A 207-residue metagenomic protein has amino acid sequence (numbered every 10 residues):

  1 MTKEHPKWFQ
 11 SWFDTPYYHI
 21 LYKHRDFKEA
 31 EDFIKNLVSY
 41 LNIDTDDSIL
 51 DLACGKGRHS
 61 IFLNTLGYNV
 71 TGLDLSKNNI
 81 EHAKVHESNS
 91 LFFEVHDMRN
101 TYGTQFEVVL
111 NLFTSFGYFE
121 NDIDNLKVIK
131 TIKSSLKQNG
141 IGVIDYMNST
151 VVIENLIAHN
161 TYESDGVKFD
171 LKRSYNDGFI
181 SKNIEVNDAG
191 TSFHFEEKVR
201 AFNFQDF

Functional and structural regions predicted by a protein language model:
M1-D44: Conserved class I S-adenosyl-L-methionine
D47: Nucleotide donor/acceptor-binding cores
L50-N100: Class I SAM-dependent methyltransferase SAM/SAH-binding core
R99-V109: A short acidic, Gly/Pro-enriched loop at the edge of an enzyme's catalytic core that lines a small-molecule cofactor
E107-I123: A short SAM/SAH-binding and catalytic strip from SAM-dependent methyltransferases
L126-Q138: A short glycine-rich, Lys/Arg-flanked "PGG" loop and its adjoining helix->strand segment in the class I
V143-D206: SAM-dependent methyltransferase
